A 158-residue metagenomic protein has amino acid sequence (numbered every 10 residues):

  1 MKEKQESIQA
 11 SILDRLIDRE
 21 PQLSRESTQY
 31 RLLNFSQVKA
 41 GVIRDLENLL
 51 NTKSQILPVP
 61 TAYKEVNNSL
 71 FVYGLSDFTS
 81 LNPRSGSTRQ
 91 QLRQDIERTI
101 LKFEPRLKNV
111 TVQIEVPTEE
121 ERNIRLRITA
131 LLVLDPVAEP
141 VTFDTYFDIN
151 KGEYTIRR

Functional and structural regions predicted by a protein language model:
M1-R84, L132-R158: Immediate N-terminus of the mature polypeptide
V72-V116: Acidic, low-complexity glycine/serine/threonine-rich segments
Q94, L101, N109-R158: Short, Lys/Arg-rich amphipathic alpha-helical interaction segments that bind nucleic acids or acidic protein surfaces
